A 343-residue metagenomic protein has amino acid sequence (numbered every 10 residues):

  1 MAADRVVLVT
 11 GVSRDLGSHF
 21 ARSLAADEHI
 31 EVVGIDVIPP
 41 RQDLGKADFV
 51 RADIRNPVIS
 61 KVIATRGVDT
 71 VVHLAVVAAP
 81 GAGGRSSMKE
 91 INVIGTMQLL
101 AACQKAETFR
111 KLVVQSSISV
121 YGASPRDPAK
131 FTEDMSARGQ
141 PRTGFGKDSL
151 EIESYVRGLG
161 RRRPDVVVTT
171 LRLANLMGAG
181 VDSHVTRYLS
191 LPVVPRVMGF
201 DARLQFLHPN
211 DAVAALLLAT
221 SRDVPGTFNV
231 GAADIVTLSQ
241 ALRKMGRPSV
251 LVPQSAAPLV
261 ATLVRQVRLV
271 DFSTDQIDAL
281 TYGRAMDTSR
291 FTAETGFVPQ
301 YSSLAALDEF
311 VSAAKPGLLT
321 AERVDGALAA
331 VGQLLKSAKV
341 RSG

Functional and structural regions predicted by a protein language model:
A2, V6-D27: N-terminal Rossmann NAD(P)H-binding glycine-rich loop of SDR-like oxidoreductase domains
A52-I94, A102-K105, G122-A123: NAD(P)H-binding glycine-rich loop region in Rossmannoid oxidoreductase-like domains and their noncatalytic homologs
S87-Q98, K147-D148, L207: Glycine-rich NAD(P)-binding loop of the Rossmann-fold in SDR/ketoreductase-type enzymes
Q98-G144: Conserved Rossmann-fold NAD(P)-dependent oxidoreductase catalytic core, especially the SDR/UDP-sugar
R126-T170, N175: Catalytic helix-loop patch of NAD(P)-dependent Rossmann-fold dehydrogenases
S136-R142, T186-D211: A conserved pocket-lining segment of Rossmann-fold NAD(P)-dependent short-chain dehydrogenase/reductase
P164-V166, M177-R187, L218-F228: Glycine/proline-rich active-site loop of Rossmann-fold NAD(P)-dependent oxidoreductases
V213-T274, T288, D308, G317 (+1 more regions): Mid/C-terminal beta-alpha module of Rossmann-like enzyme folds, strongest in SDR-family dehydrogenases/epimerases
